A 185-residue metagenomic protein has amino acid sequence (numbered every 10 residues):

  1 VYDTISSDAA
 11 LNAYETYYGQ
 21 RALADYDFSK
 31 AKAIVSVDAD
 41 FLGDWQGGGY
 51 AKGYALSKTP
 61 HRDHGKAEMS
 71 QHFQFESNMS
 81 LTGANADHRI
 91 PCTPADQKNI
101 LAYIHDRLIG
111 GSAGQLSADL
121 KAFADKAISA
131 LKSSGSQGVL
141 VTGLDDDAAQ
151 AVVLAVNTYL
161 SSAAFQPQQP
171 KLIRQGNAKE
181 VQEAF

Functional and structural regions predicted by a protein language model:
V1-F185: Cofactor-pocket helix-loop regions in the catalytic cores of large enzyme subunits
